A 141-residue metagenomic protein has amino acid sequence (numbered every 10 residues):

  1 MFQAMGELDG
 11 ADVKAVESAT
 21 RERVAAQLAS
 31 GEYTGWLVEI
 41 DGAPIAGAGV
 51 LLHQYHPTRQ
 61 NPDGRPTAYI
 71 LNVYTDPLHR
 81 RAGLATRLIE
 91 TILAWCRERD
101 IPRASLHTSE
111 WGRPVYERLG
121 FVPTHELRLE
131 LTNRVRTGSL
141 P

Functional and structural regions predicted by a protein language model:
F2-V24: Conserved GNAT-fold acetyl-CoA-binding loop/helix
L37, A43-L52, Y69, Y74: Conserved beta-strand in the GNAT
A48-T58, D63: A conserved beta-strand-loop-helix scaffold within acyl/acetyltransferase catalytic domains
Y55-T58, S105-H107, W111, E117 (+1 more regions): Conserved catalytic-core motifs of GNAT/GCN5-like acyltransferases
N61-P77, L129: Conserved acetyl-CoA binding element of GNAT-fold acetyltransferases
H79-T91: Conserved acetyl-CoA pyrophosphate-binding loop and the N-cap/start of the following alpha-helix in GNAT-like
I89, C96-T108: Conserved GNAT acetyl-CoA-binding A-motif
